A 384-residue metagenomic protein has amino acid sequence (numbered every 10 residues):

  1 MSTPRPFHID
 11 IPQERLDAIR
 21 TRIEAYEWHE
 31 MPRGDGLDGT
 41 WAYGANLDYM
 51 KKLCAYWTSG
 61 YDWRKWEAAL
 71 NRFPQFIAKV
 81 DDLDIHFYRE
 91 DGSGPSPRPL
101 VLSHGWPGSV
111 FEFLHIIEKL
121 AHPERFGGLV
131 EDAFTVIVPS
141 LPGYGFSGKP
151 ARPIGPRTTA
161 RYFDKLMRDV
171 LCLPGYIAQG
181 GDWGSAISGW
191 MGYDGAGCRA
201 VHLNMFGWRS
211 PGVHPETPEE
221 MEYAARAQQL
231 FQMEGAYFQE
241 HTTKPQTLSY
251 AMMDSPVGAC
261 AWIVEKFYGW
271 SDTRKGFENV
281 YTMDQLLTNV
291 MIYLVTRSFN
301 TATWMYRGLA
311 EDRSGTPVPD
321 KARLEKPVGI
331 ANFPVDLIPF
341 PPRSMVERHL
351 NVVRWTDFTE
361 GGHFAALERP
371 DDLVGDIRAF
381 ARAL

Functional and structural regions predicted by a protein language model:
R15-D91, Q285, L294-T316: Non-catalytic accessory segments flanking enzyme active sites
R64-K65, G128, L141-I154, G189 (+1 more regions): Glycine-rich "HGGG/HGxG" loop immediately N-terminal to the catalytic nucleophile of the alpha/beta-hydrolase
P97-G105: Short beta-strand element of the alpha/beta-hydrolase
W106-E118: The serine-hydrolase catalytic nucleophile loop
K119, P123-F126, V170-E222: Conserved hydrolase catalytic core segment
L120-F146: Conserved alpha/beta-hydrolase
P153-V170: Alpha/beta-hydrolase active-site loop
H241-L384: C-terminal subdomain of alpha/beta-hydrolase-fold enzymes, centered on the catalytic histidine and its supporting
